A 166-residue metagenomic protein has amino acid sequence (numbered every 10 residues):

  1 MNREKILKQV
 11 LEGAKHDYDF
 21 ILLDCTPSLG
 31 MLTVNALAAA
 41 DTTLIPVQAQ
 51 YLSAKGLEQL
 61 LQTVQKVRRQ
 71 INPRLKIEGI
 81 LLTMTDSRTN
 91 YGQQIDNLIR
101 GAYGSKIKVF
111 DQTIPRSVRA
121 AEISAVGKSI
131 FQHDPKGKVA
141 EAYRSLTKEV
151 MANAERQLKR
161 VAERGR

Functional and structural regions predicted by a protein language model:
M1-K5: Short glycine-rich substrate-engagement loop in P-loop NTPases that contacts/grips substrate
I6, Q59, A142-S145: Charged catalytic carboxylate motif
Q9-P115: Conserved catalytic-core segment of NTP-binding enzymes
R116-E122: Short, glycine-rich, amphipathic interfacial segments at transmembrane boundaries or analogous
S124-E141: C-terminal boundary of histidine-terminating zinc-finger modules
G137, E155-A162: Short boundary/hinge segments that flank catalytic cores
S145-Q157: C-terminal alpha-helix
R164-R166: Non-Sec secretion/translocation targeting segments of pathogen effectors
